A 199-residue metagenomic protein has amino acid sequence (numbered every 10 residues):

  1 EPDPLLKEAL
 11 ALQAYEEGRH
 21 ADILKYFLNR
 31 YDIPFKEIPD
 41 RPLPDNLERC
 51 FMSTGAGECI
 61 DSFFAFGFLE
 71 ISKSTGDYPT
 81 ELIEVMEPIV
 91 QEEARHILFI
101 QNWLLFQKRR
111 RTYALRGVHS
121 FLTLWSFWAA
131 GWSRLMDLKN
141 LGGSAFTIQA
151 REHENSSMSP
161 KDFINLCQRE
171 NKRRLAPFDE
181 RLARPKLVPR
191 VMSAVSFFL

Functional and structural regions predicted by a protein language model:
E1-L199: Non-heme di-metal
